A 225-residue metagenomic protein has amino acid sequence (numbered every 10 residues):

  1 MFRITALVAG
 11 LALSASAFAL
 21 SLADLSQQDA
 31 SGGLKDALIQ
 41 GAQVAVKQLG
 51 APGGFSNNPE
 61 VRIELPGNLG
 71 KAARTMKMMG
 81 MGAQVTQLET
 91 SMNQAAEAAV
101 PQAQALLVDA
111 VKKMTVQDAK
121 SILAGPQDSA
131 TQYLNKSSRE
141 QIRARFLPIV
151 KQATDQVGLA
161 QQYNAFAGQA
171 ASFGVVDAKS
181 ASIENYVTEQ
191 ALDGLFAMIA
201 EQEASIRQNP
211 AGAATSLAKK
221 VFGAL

Functional and structural regions predicted by a protein language model:
M1-V8: Bacterial N-terminal signal peptides that target proteins for export
S14-A17: N-terminal signal peptide c-region/cleavage motif recognized by signal peptidases
L20-S91: N-terminal Sec/ER secretory leader and immediately downstream segment of secreted/extracellular precursors
A45, T115, P210: Residue-level signature of catalytic and energy-coupling elements of molecular machines, predominantly ATP/GTP-dependent
L49, A98, Q102, Q132 (+1 more regions): Alpha-helical transmembrane segments and their juxtamembrane interface "caps" in small multi-pass membrane proteins
Q84-A153: Mid-length scaffold segments of soluble, non-membrane domains
I149-Q190: An amphipathic alpha-helical core segment
G194-L225: A cross-kingdom marker for long, charged
